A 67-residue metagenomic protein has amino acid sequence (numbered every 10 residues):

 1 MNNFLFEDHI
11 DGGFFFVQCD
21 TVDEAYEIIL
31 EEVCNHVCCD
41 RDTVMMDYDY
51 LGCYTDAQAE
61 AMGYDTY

Functional and structural regions predicted by a protein language model:
M1-G13: Short aromatic-glycine-(Arg/Gly/Cys) micro-motifs in beta-strand/loop hairpins
D11-D23: A short, exposed loop/beta-hairpin motif centered on an aromatic-Gly-Thr core
E31-Y67: Short, mixed-charge low-complexity intrinsically disordered segments
